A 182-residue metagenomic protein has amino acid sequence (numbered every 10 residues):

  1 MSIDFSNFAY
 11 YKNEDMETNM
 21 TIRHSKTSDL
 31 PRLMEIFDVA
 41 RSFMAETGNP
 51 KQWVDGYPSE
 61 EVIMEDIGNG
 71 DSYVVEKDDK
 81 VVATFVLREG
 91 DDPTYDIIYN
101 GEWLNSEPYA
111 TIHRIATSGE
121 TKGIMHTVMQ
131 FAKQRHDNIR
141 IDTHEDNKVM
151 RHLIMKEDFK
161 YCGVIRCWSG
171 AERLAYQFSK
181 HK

Functional and structural regions predicted by a protein language model:
T21-E35: A short beta-loop-alpha structural element at the N-terminal edge of CoA-dependent acyl/N-acetyltransferase catalytic
R41-E61: Conserved GNAT-fold acetyl-CoA-binding loop/helix
E61-V74, D91-D92: A short helix-loop-beta-strand connector motif used in the catalytic cores of GNAT acetyltransferases and, in some
V74, K80-G90: Conserved beta-strand in the GNAT
V86-E120: Conserved acyl-donor/pantetheine-binding loop and adjacent beta-alpha core of acyl/acetyltransferases and related
T117-Q134, H152-K156: Conserved acetyl-CoA-binding loop-helix of GNAT-fold acetyltransferases
H126, D146-G163, A171: Conserved active-site alpha-helix within GNAT-family acetyltransferase domains
R135-D146: Conserved GNAT acetyl-CoA-binding A-motif
